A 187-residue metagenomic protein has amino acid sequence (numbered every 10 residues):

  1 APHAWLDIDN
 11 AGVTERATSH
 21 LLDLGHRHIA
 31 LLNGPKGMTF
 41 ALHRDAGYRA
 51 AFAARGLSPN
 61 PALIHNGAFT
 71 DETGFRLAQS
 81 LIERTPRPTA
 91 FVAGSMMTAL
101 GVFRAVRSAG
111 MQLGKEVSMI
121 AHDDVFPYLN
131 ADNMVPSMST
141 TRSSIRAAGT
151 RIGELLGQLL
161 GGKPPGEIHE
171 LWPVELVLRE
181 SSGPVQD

Functional and structural regions predicted by a protein language model:
A1-P2, S19: Acidic, Gly/Pro-rich loop/turn segments at junctions of secondary structure
W5-R16, L32-Q79, V92-L100, H122-F126 (+2 more regions): Hinge/beta->alpha junction and helix N-cap segments in small-molecule ligand-binding domains
H20, A51, A105: Rossmann-fold NAD(P)-dependent oxidoreductase module
L22-G25, I82: Non-catalytic positions within long, well-ordered alpha-helices that form the structural scaffold/packing of enzyme
G25-H28, N60, P86-R87, S137: Short loop/turn motifs at secondary-structure junctions
R27-I29, P59-L63, L113-M119: Short acidic capping loops at alpha-helix termini that bridge into adjacent secondary structure
Q79-D187: Flexible loop/turn connectors
